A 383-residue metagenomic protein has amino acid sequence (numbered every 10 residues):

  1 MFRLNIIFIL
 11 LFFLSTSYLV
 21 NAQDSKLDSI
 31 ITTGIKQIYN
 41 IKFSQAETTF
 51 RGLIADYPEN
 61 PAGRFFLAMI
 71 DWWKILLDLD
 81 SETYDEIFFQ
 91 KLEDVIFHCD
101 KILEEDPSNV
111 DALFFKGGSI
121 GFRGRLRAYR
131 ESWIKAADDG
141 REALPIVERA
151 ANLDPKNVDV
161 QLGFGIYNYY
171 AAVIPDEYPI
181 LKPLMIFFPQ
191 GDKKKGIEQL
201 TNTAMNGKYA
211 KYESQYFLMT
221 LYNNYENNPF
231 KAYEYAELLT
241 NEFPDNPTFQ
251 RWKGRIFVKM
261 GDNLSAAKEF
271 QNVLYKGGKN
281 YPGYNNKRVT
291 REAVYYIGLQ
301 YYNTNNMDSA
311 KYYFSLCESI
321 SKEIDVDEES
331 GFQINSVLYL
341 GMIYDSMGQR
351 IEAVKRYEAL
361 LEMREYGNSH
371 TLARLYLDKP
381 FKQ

Functional and structural regions predicted by a protein language model:
L27, Q37-T49, E59, L67-V110 (+6 more regions): Short coil/linker segments at helix-helix boundaries
T32, F66, W73, F115 (+8 more regions): "A position-specific structural signal for the A-helix of alpha-solenoid helical repeats
A55, F97, L144-P145, A204-M205 (+5 more regions): Amphipathic alpha-helical segments of tetratricopeptide repeats
N60, N109, N157, A210-K211 (+5 more regions): Residue-level recognition of tetratricopeptide repeat
W73-Y84, A171-P179, N227-F230, N263-L264 (+3 more regions): Alpha-helical linker/edge segments of TPR/alpha-solenoid repeat scaffolds and analogous pre-/post-domain helices
L144, E148-A151, F188-D192, I197-E198 (+3 more regions): TPR/TPR-like (Sel1-like) alpha-helical repeat modules
S214-N224, V258-G261, Q271, G278 (+2 more regions): Alpha-helical adaptor scaffolds
